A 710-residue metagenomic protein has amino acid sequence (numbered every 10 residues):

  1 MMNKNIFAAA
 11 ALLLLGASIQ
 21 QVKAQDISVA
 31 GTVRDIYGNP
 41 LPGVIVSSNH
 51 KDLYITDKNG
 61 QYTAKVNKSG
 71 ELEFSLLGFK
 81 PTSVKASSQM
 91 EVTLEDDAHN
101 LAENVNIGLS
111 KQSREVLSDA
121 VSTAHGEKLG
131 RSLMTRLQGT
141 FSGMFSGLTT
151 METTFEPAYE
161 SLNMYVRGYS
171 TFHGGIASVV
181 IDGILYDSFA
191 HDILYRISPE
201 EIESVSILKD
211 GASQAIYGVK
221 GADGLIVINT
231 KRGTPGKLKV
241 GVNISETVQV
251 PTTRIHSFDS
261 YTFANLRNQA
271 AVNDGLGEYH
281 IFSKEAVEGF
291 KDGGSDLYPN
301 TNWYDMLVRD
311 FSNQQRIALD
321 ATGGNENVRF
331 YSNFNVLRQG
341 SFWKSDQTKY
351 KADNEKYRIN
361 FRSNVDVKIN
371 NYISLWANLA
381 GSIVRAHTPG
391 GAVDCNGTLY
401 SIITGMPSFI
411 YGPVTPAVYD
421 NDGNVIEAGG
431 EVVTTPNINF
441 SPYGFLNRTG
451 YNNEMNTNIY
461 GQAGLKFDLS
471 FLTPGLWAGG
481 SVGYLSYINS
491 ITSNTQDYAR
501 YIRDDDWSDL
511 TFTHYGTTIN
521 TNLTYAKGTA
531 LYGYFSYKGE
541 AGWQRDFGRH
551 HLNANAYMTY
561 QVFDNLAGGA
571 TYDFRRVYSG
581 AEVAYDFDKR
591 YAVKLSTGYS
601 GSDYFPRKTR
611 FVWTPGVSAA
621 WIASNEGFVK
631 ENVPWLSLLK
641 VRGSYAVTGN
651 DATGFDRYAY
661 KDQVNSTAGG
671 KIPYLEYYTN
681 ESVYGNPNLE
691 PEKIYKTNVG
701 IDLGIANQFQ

Functional and structural regions predicted by a protein language model:
M1-S28: Cleavable N-terminal targeting peptides that direct proteins into the secretory/outer-membrane pathway or into
Q25, L109-Y186, H191-S206, A212-N456 (+3 more regions): Membrane-proximal, glycine/serine-rich, low-complexity loop/turn segments characteristic of large bacterial
V29-D35, G60: A short, amphipathic beta-strand motif
R34-Y37, V44-S47, E71, S75-F79 (+2 more regions): Short, acidic, small-residue-rich periplasmic hinge/interaction motif at the N-terminus of Gram-negative outer-membrane
P40-P42, R329: Short acidic/proline- and small/hydrophobic-mixed sequence motifs that coincide with surface turns and coil-to-beta
S48-H50, L76, L94-D96, I107-L109 (+10 more regions): Flexible glycine-/small-residue-rich
K51-Q61: Short, acidic Ser/Thr/Gly-rich low-complexity loop/linker segments typical of extracellular and cell-surface proteins
F311, N364-I373, L379-I383, A417-V418 (+3 more regions): Extracellular/periplasmic, surface-exposed regions of secreted and cell-surface proteins
